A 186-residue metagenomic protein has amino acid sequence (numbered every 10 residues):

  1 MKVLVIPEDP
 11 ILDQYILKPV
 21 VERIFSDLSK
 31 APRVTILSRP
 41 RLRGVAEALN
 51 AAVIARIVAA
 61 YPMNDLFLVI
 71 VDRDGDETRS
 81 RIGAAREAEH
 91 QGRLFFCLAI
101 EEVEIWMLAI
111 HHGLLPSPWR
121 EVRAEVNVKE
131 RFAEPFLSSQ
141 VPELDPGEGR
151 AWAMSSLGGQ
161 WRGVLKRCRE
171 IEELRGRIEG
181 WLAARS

Functional and structural regions predicted by a protein language model:
M1-V3, I11-P40, A46-S186: C-terminal accessory helical subdomains adjacent to catalytic cores in phosphodiester- and nucleotide-handling enzymes
E8: Phosphate-binding/switch region of NTP-binding enzymes
